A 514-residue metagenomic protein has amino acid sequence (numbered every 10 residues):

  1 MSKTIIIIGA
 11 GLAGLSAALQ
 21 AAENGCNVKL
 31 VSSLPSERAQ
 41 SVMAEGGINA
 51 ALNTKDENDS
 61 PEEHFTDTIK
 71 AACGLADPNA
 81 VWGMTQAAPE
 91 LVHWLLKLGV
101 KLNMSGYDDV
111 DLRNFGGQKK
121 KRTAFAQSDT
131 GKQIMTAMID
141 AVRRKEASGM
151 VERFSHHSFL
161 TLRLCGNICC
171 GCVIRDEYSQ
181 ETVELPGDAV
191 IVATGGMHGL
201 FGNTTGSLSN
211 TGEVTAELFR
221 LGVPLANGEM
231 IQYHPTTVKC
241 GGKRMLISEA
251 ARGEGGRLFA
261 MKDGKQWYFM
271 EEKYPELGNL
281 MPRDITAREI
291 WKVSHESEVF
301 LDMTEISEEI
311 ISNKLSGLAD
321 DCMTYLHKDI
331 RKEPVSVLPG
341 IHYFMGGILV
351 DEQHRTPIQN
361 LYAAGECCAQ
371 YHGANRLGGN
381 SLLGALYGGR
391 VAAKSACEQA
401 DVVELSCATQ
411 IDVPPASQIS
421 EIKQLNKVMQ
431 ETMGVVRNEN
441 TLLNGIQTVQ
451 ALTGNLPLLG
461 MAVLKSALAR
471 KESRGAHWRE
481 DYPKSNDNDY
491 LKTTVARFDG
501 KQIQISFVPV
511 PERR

Functional and structural regions predicted by a protein language model:
M1-T4, Q20, N24, P35-E37 (+10 more regions): Glycine- and aromatic-enriched mobile tails/lids
K3, Q180-A189, P357: Core beta-strand elements of the Rossmann-like FAD/NAD(P) dinucleotide-binding domain in flavoenzyme oxidoreductases
T4-L30: N-terminal Rossmann-like FAD-binding beta1-loop-alpha1 element of flavoenzymes
A50-M84: Glycine-rich active-site loop/strand segments that organize a redox cofactor
A76-Q86, A124-D140, T204-G212, T237-G241 (+1 more regions): Short beta-strand to alpha-helix junction loop
L96-E181, A193, G202, H234-K239: Conserved redox-cofactor binding core of oxidoreductases
A189-R244, N380-S395: Glycine-rich loop(s) and the adjacent beta-strand/alpha-helix scaffold that form part
E217, V223-E333, S395-D401: An anion/pyrophosphate-binding glycine-rich loop and adjacent beta-alpha core in soluble alpha-beta enzymes
